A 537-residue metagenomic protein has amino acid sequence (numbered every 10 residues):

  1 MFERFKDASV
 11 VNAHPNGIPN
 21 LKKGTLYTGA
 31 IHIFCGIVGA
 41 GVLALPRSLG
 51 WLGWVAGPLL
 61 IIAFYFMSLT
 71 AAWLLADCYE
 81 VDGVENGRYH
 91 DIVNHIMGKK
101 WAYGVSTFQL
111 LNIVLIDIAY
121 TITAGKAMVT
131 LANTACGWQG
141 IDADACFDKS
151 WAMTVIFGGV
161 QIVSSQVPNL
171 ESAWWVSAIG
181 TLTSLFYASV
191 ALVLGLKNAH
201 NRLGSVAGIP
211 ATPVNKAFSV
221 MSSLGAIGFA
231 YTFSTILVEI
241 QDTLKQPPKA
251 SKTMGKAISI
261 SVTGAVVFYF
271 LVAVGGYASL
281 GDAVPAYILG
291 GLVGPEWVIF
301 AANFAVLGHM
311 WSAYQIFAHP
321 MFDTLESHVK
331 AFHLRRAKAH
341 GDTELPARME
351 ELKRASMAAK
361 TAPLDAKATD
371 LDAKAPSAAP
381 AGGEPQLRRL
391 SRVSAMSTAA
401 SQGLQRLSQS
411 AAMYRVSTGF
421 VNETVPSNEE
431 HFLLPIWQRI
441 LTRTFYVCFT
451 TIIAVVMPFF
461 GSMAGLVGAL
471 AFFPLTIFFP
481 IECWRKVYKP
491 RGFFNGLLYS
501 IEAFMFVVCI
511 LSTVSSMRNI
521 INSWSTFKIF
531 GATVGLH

Functional and structural regions predicted by a protein language model:
M1-A44, S68-W73: Membrane-interface "cap" regions at the ends of multi-pass membrane proteins
V11, L21-K22, Y27, W73 (+6 more regions): Membrane-interfacial loop- and helix-cap regions that link adjacent transmembrane helices in polytopic membrane proteins
H32, L60-Y65, Q109, A257 (+1 more regions): Alpha-helical transmembrane segments of multi-pass membrane proteins, especially transporters and channels
A40, Y65-L74, F157-Q166, I477-P480: Central hydrophobic cores of alpha-helical transmembrane segments in multi-pass inner-membrane proteins across all
L45-G53, L170-E171, G461-S462: Short, hydrophobic transmembrane alpha-helix segments
P46-C78: Extracellular loop-to-transmembrane helix junctions
V163-S172, A178: Intramembrane alpha-helical segments
S500-S516: Final/C-terminal transmembrane alpha-helix of multipass membrane proteins
